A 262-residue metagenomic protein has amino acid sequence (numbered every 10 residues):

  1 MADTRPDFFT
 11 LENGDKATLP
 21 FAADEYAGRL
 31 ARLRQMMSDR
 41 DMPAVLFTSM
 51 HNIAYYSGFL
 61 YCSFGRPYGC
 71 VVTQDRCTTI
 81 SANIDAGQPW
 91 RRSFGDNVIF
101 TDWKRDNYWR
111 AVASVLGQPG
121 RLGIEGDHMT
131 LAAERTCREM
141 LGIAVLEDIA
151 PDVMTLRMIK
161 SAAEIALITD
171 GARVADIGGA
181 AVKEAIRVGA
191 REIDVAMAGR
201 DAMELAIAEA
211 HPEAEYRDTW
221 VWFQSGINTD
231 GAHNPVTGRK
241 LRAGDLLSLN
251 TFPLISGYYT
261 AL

Functional and structural regions predicted by a protein language model:
M1-G178, V236: A composition/biophysics-driven feature that prefers long, compositionally simple stretches
M36, A185, A202-A206: Short alpha-helical functional segments enriched in proximate histidine and acidic residues
I53-S63, A150-T155, I159, E192-L262: Short catalytic-site patches enriched in acidic/histidine residues that coordinate or position cofactors/metals
V72, V182, Y258-Y259: Short amphipathic alpha-helical leader/targeting segments
K183-A190: C-terminal helix-coil-helix/basic helical segment that borders enzyme active sites and/or dimer interfaces and provides
